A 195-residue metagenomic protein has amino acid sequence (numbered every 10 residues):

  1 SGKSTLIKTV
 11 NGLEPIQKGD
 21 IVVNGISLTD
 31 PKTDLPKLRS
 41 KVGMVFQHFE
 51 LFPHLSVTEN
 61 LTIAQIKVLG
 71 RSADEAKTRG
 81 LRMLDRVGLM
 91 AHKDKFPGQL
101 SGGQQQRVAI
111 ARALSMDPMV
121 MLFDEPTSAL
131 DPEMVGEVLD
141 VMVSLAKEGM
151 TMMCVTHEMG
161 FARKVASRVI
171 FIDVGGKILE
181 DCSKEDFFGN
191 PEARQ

Functional and structural regions predicted by a protein language model:
S1-V174, E180: ABC family nucleotide-binding domain
G176-Q195: Conserved beta-strand-loop-alpha-helix hinge in the C-terminal portion of ABC ATPase nucleotide-binding domains
